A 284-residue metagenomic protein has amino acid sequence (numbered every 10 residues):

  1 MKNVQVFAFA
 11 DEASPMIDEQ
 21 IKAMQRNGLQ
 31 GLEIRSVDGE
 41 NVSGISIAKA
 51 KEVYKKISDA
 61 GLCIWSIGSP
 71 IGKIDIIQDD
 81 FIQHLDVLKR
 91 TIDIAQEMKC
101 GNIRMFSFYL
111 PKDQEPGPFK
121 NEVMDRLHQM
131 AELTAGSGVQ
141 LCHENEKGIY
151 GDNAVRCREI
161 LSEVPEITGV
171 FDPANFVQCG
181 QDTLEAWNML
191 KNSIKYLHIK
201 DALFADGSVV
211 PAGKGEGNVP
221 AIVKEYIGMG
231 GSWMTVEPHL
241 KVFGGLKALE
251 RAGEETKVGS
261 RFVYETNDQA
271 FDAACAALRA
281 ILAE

Functional and structural regions predicted by a protein language model:
M1-F7, A13-G28, Y54, K99 (+2 more regions): Histidine-acidic metal/acid-base catalytic patches
F9-A13, R35-V37, S69-G72, F108-L110 (+4 more regions): Active-site beta-loop-alpha junctions enriched in small/polar residues
M16-K22, K56-D59, I76-G169, Q178 (+2 more regions): Active-site acidic/histidine proton-transfer and metal-coordination neighborhood in alpha/beta enzyme cores
L29, L62, V139, G231: Short phosphate-binding/catalytic loops that engage adenosine nucleotides
Q30-S36, C63-S66, I103-M105: Short, well-structured secondary-structure segments
E33-S58, S107-Q114, G207: Glycine-rich, proline-tolerant flexible connector loops at the mouths of alpha/beta enzymes
D38-N41, K73-Q78, Y109-P116, Q178-C179 (+2 more regions): A short acidic, helix-capping loop that chelates divalent metal ions and anchors anionic groups
